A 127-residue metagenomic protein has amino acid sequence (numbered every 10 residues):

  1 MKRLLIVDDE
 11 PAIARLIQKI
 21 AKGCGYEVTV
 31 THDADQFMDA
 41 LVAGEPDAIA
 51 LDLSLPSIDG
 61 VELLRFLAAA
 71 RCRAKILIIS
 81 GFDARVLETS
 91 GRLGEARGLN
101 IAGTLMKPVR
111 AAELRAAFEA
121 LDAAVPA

Functional and structural regions predicted by a protein language model:
D8: Conserved acidic carboxylate
P11-T29: Two-component/phosphorelay signaling modules centered on CheY-like receiver
G25-D33, A40, L105: Short hydrophobic/Thr-rich beta-strand motif most characteristic of the beta2 strand and flanking loop of CheY-like
D33, D59-R65: Acidic catalytic/metal-coordinating carboxylates
D52: Active-site residues of response regulator receiver
P56: The feature encodes the CheY-like receiver
I79-G81: Hydrophobic/aromatic residues positioned on beta-strands within the core alpha/beta folds
R85-V86, M106-D122: C-terminal output helix
